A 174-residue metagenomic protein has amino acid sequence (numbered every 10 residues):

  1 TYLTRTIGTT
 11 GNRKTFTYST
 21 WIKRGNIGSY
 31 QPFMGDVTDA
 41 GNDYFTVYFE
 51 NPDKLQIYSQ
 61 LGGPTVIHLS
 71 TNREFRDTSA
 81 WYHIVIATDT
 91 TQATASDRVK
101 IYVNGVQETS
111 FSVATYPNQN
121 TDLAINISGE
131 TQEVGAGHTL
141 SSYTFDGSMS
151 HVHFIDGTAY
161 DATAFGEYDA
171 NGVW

Functional and structural regions predicted by a protein language model:
T1, A93-A95, K100, T109-Y116 (+1 more regions): Extended recognition patches within non-cytosolic domains
Y2-Y58, Q92-A95, T158-T163: Extracellular glycan-recognition modules
Y18-N26, I84-I86, M149-H153: Short hydrophobic/aromatic patches on beta-strands that form ligand-binding or substrate-lining surfaces
T20, S79-T90, I101: Short tryptophan-centered beta-strand motifs in secreted/extracellular beta-sheet-rich domains of glycan-recognition
Q56, K100-Y102: Beta-strand signatures of extracellular beta-sandwich domains
Y58-H83: Short, aromatic/His-centered strand-loop micro-motif at the edge of beta-sheets
L61, L123-M149: Extracellular glycan-interaction patches encoded by glycine-rich segments
